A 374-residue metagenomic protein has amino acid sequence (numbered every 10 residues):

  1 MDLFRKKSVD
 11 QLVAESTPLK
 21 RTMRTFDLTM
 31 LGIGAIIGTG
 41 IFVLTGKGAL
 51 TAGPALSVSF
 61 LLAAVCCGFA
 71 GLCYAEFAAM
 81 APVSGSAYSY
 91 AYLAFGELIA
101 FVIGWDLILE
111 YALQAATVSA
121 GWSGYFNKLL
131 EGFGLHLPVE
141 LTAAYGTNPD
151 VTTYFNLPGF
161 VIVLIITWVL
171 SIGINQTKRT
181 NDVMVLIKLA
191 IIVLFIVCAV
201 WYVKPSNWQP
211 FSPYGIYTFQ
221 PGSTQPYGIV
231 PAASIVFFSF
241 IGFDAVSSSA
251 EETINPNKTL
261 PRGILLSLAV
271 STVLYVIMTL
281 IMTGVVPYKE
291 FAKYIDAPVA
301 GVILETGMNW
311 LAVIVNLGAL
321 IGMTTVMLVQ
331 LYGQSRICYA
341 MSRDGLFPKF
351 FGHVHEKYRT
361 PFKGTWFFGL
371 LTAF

Functional and structural regions predicted by a protein language model:
M1-T45, L50-P54, L61, G68-L72 (+1 more regions): Membrane-interface "cap" regions at the ends of multi-pass membrane proteins
M1-V13, A63, V118, G124 (+8 more regions): Membrane-embedded helix-loop-helix hairpins and adjacent transmembrane boundary segments in multi-pass transporters
A14-L19, L56-S57, G134-G159, V183-L317: Helix-loop-helix junctions that connect adjacent transmembrane segments in multi-pass membrane transporters
R21-G32, G96-L109, P158-I162, P221-V236 (+2 more regions): Select transmembrane alpha-helical segments in multipass membrane proteins
I33, I37, V58, L62-C66 (+10 more regions): Lipid-exposed faces of alpha-helical membrane segments in multi-pass integral membrane proteins
F42, D106-G124, I235, F240-T253 (+2 more regions): Membrane-helix boundary/coupling elements in multi-pass transport proteins
K47-T51, S59, G68-V163, W168 (+1 more regions): Hydrophobic transmembrane alpha-helices that form the core helical bundles of multi-pass secondary transporters
E97-W105, P256-S267, L346-W366: Membrane-interface alpha-helices at helix entry/exit sites of multi-pass transporters
